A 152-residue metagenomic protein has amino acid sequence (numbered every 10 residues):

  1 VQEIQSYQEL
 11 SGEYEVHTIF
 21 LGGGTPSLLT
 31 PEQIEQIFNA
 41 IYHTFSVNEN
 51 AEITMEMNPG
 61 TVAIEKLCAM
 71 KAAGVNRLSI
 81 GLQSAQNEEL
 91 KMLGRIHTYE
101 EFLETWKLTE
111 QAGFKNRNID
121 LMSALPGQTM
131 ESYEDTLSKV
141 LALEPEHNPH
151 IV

Functional and structural regions predicted by a protein language model:
V1-L10, Y14-V152: Conserved non-cysteine loop/helix-boundary elements of the Radical SAM core domain that shape
